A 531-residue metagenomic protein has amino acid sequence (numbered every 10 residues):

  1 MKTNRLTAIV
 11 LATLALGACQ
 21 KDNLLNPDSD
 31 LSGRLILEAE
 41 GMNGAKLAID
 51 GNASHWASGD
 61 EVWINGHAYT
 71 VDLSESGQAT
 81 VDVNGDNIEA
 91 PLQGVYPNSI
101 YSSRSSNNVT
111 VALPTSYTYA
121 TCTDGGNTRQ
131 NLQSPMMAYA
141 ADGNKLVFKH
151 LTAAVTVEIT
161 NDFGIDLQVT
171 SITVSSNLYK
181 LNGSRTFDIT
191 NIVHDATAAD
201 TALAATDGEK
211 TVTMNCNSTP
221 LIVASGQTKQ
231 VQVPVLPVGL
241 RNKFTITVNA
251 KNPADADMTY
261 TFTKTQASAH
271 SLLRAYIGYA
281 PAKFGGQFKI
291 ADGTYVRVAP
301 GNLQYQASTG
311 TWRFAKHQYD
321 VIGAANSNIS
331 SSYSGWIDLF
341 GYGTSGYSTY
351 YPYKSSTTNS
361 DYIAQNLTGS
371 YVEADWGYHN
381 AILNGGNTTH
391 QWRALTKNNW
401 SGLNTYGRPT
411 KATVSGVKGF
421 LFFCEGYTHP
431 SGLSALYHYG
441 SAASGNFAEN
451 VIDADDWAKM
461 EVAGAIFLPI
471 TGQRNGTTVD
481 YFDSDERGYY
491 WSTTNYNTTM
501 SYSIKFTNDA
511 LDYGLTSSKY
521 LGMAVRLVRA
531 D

Functional and structural regions predicted by a protein language model:
M1-A8: Bacterial N-terminal signal peptides that target proteins for export
L16-A18: C-terminal motif of bacterial Sec signal peptides marking the signal peptidase cleavage site
Q20-N23: Bacterial signal peptide processing site
N26-T170, N177, A224-Q232, L272-F284: Short, low-hydrophobicity acidic/polar segments
H150, V155-K229, K418, F422-G476: Short helix-loop boundary/capping segments
T160-L167, V235-A269, N495, S518: Ser/Thr/Pro-rich, low-complexity mucin-like regions that serve as glycosylated stalks/linkers or repetitive adhesive
P281-D531: Conserved positions within compact, well-structured domain cores
